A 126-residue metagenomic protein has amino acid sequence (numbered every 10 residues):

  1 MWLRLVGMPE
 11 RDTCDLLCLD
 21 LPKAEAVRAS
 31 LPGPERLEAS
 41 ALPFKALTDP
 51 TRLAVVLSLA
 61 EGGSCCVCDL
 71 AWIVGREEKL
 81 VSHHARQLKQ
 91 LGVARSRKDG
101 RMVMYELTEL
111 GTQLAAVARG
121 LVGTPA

Functional and structural regions predicted by a protein language model:
M1-L47, A126: N-terminal leader segment of winged-helix/HTH proteins
C14, C65-C68, L91: Functionally engaged cysteine thiol sites
P34-E77, D99, V103-L110: N-terminal helix-turn-helix DNA-binding core of bacterial DNA-binding proteins
W72, K89-Q90: Alpha-helical residues within the helix-turn-helix
A85-R86: Short, hydrophobic-biased segments on the C-terminal half of alpha helices that form "recognition helices"
L110-P125: Short, solvent-exposed amphipathic helices
